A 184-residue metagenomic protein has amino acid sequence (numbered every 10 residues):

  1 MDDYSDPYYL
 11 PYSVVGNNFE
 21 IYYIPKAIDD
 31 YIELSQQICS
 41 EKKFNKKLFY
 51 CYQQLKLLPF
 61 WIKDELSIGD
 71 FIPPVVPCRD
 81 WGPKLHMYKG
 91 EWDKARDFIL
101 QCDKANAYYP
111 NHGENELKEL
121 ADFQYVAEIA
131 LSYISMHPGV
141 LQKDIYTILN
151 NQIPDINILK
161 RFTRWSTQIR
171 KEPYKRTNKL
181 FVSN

Functional and structural regions predicted by a protein language model:
V15-K42, F49-P59, I72-L85, E128: Amphipathic alpha-helical repeat scaffolds of TPR domains
I62-K63, K104-E116, N157-I158: Boundary/linker segments of alpha-helical solenoid repeat arrays
L66-G82, P110-E128: TPR/TPR-like alpha-solenoid helical repeat scaffolds
Y125-V126, N157-N184: Charged low-complexity interaction tracts in eukaryotic proteins
S135-D144: Short capping segments at the starts of secondary-structure elements
D144-I156: Short helix-coil junctions and helix-kink-helix linkers
